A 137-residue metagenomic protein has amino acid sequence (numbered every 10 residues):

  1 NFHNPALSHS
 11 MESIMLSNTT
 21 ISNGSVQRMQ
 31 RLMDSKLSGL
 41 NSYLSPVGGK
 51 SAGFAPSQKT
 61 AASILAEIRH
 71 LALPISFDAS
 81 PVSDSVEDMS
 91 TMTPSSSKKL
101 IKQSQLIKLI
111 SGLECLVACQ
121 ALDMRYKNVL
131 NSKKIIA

Functional and structural regions predicted by a protein language model:
N1-A137: C-terminal auxiliary extensions adjacent to catalytic cores
